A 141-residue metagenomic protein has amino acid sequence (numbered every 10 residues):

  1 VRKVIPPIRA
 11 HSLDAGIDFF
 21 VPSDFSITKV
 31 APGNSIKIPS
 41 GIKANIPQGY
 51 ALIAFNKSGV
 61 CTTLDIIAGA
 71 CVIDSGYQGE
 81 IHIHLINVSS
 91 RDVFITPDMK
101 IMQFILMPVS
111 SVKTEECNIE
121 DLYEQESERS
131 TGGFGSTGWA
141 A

Functional and structural regions predicted by a protein language model:
V1-A141: DUTPase catalytic domain/fold
